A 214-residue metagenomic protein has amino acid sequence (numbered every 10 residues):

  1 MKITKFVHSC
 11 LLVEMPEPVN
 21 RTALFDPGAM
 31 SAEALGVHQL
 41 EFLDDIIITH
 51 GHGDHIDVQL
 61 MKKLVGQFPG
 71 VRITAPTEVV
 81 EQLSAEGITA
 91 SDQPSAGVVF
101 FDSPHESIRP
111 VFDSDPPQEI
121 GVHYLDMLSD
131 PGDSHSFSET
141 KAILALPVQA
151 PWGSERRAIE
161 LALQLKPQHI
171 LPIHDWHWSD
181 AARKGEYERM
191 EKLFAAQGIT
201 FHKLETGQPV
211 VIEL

Functional and structural regions predicted by a protein language model:
M1-E41, A85, S91-T140, W152-R157 (+1 more regions): Core dinuclear metal-dependent hydrolase active-site scaffold
S9-C10, H52-G53, V79-V80, H177: Alpha-helix capping/helix-boundary segments
C10, M61-V65, V80, G121 (+2 more regions): Short amphipathic alpha-helical segments and helix-helix/interface helices
L24-F25, I47, D130, A145 (+1 more regions): Structural motif
M30-A75, A142-L144: Active-site metal-binding motif and surrounding structural segment of the metallo-beta-lactamase
D57-G66, E86-G87, A181-E188: Metal-dependent catalytic neighborhoods of phosphoester/phosphodiester hydrolases
G66-T74, E78-G97: Non-globular, low-confidence helical/coil segments that flank catalytic cores
R72, H135-L214: Cap/insert and terminal regions of metallo-dependent hydrolase folds
